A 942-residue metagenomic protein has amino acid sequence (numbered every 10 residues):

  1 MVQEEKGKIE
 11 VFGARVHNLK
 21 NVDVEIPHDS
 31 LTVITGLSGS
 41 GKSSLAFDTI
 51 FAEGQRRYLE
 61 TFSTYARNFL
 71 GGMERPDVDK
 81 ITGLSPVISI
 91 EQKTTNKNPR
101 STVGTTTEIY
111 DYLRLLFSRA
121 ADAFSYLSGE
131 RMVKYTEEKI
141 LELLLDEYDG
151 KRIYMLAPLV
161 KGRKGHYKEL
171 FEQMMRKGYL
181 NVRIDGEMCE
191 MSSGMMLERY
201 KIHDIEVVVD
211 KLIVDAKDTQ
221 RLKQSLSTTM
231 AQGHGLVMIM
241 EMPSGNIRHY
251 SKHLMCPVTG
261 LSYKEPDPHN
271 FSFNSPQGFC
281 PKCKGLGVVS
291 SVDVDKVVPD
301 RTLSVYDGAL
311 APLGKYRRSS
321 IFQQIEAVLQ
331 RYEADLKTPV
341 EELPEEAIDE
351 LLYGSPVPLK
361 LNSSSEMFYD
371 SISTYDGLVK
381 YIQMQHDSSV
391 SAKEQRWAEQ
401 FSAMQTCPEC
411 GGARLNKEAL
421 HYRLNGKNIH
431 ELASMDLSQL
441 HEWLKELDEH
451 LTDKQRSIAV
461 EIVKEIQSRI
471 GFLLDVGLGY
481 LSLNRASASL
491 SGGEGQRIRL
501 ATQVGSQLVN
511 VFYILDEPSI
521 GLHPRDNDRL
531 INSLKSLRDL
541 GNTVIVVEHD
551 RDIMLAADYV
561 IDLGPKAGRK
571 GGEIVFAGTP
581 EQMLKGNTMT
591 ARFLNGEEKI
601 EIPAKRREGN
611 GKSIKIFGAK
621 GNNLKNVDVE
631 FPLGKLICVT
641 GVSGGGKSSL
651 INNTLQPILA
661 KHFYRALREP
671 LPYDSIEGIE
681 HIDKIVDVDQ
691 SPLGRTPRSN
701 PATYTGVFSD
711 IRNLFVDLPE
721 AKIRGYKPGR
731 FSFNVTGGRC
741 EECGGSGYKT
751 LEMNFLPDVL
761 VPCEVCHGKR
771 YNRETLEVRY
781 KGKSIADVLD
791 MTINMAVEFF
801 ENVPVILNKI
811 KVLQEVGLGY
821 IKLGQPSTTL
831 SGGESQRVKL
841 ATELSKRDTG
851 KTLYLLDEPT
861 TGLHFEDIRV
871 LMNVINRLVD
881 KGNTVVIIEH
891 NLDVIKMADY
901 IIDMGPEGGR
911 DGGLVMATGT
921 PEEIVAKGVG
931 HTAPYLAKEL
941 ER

Functional and structural regions predicted by a protein language model:
M1-R942: Conserved phosphate-binding elements of NTP-dependent enzyme cores
